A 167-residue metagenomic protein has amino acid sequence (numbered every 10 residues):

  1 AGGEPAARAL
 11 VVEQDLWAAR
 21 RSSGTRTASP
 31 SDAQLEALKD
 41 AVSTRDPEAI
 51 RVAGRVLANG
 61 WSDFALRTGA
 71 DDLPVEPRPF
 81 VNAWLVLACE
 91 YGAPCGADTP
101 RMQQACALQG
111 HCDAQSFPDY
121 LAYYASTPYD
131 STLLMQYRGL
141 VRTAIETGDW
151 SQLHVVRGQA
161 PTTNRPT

Functional and structural regions predicted by a protein language model:
A1-A65, Y91-M102: Short helix-capping/linker turns of helical repeat alpha-solenoids
G24, D71, A105-C106: Flexible domain-boundary/linker segments
D32, E36, P79, Q115 (+1 more regions): Generic alpha-helical secondary structure signal
L35, R51, N82-L85, R138: Extracytoplasmic/secreted envelope proteins and their assembly/folding machinery, especially bacterial periplasmic
F64-E76: Short helix/strand-bridging catalytic loops that position acidic/His residues to coordinate divalent metals and engage
P74-P100: TPR/TPR-like (Sel1-like) alpha-helical repeat modules
G96-T167: Terminal, low-structured helical/coil segments at or just beyond the last alpha-helical repeat
